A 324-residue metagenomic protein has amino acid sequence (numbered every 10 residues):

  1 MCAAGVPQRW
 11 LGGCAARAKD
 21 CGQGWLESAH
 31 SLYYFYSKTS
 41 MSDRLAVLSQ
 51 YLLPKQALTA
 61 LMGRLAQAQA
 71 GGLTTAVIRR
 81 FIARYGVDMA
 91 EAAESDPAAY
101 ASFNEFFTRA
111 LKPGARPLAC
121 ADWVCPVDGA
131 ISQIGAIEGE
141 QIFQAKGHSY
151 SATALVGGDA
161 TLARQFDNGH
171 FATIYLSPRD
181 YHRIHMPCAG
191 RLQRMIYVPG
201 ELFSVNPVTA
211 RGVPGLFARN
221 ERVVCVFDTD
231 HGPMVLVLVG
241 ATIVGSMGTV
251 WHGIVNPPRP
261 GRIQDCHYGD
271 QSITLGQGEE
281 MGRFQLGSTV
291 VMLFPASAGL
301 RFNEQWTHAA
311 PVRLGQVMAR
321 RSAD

Functional and structural regions predicted by a protein language model:
C2-R9: Extreme N-terminal basic, low-complexity initiation segments that serve as generic localization/processing leaders
H30-D324: Contiguous, well-folded functional domains in the mature portion of proteins
